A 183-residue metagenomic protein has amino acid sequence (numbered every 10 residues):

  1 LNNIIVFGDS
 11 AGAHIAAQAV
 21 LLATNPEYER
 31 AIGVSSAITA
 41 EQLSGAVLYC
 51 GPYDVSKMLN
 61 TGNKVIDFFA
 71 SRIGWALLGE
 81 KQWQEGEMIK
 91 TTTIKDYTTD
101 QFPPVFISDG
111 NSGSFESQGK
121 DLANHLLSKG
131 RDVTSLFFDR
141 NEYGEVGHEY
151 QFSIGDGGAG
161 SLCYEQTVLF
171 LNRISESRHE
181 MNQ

Functional and structural regions predicted by a protein language model:
L1-Q183: Alpha/beta-hydrolase superfamily serine-hydrolase fold, recognizing
